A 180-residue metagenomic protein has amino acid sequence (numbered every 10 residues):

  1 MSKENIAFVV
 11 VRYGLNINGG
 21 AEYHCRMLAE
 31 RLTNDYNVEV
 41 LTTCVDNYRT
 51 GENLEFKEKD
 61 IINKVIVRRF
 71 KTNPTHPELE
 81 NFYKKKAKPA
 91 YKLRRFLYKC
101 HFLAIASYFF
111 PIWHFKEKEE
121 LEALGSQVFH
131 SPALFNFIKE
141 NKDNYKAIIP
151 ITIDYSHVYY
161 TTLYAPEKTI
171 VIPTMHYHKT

Functional and structural regions predicted by a protein language model:
M1-T72, D143: N-terminal subdomain of nucleotide-sugar transferases
V9, P132-K142, K146: Terminal low-complexity segments of carbohydrate-biosynthetic enzymes
Y13-G14, V45-D46, T72-T75, I153-H157 (+1 more regions): Short, solvent-exposed loop/turn segments at secondary-structure junctions
N18, P150-I151: Active-site-adjacent beta-strand anchor residues
N18, T50-G51, P77-L79, V158-T162: Short glycine-/acidic-enriched loop or helix-start segments at secondary-structure transitions that form or flank
R26-E30, K57, F135-I138, Y159-T162: Short amphipathic alpha-helical segments and helix-helix/interface helices
D46-F129, A133-I138: A conserved catalytic-core segment of Leloir-type glycosyltransferases
L121-A123, Y145-A147, I153-Y160, Y164-T180: A short, histidine- and acid-enriched strand-loop-helix "catalytic/donor-clamping" loop that lines the nucleotide-sugar
